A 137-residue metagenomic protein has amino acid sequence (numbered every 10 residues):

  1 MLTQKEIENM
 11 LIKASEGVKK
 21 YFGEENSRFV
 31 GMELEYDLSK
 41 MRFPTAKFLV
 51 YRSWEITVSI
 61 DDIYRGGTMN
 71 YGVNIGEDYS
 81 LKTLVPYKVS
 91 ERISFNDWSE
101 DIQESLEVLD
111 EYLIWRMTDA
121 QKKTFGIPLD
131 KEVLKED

Functional and structural regions predicted by a protein language model:
M1-N26: Charge-rich, low-complexity N-terminal segments
T3, F22-G23, V30, P44 (+6 more regions): Compositionally biased, low-structure terminal segments
T3, S27, T45, T57 (+4 more regions): Residue-identity detector for threonine
I7, I12, V50, I56 (+6 more regions): Weak global preference for isoleucine
A14-V18, D78-D137: Ampiphathic alpha-helical segments that act as solvent-exposed interaction surfaces
E24-E77: Amphipathic, interaction-prone secondary-structure segments
